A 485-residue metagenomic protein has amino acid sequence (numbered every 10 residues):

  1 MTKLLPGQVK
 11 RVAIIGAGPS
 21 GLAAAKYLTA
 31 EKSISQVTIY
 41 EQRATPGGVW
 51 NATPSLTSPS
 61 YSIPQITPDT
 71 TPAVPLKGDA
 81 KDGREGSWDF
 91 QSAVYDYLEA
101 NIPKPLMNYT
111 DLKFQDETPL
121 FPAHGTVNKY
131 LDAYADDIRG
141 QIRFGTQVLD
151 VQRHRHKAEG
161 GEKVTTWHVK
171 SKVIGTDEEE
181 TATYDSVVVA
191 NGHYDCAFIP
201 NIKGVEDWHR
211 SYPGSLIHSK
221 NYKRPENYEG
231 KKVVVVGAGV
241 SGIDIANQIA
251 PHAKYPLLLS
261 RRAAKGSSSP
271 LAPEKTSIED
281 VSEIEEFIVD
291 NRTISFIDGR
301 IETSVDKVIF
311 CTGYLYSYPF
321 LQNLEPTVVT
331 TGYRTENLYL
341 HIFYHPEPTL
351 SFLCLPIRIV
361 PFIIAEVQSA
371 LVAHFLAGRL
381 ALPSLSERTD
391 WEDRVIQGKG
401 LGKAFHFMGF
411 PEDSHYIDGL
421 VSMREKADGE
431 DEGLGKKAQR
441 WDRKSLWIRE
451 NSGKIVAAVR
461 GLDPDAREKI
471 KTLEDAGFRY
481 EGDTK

Functional and structural regions predicted by a protein language model:
V9-T38, G242-A246: N-terminal Rossmann-like FAD-binding beta1-loop-alpha1 element of flavoenzymes
I15, T181-D195, V234-V236, V305-G313: Short hydrophobic core segments
T29-L56, I66, L257-G266: Glycine-rich FAD pyrophosphate-binding loop
Q42-A133, R155, Y339-I342, T389-H406: Glycine-rich active-site loop/strand segments that organize a redox cofactor
Q115, A123-Y130, I138-G140, S186-H252 (+3 more regions): Glycine-rich dinucleotide-binding loop and its adjacent helix/turn
K220-L258, F320, H341-A377: Rossmann-like dinucleotide/flavin-binding elements
A250-T330, F375-R424, D428-E432: A Rossmann-like FAD-binding core segment of flavoenzymes
S351-K485: C-terminal, flexible cofactor-proximal segment of oxidoreductases
